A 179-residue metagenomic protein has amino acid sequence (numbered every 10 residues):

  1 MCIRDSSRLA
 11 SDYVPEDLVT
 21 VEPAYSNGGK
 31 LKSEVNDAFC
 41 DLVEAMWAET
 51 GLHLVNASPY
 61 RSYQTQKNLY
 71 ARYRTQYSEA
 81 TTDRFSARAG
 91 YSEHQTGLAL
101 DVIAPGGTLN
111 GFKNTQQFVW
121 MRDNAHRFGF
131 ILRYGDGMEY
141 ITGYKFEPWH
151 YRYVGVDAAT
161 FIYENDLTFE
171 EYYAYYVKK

Functional and structural regions predicted by a protein language model:
M1-P59, Y63-K179: Extracytoplasmic cell-surface/polysaccharide-interacting catalytic and binding patches
